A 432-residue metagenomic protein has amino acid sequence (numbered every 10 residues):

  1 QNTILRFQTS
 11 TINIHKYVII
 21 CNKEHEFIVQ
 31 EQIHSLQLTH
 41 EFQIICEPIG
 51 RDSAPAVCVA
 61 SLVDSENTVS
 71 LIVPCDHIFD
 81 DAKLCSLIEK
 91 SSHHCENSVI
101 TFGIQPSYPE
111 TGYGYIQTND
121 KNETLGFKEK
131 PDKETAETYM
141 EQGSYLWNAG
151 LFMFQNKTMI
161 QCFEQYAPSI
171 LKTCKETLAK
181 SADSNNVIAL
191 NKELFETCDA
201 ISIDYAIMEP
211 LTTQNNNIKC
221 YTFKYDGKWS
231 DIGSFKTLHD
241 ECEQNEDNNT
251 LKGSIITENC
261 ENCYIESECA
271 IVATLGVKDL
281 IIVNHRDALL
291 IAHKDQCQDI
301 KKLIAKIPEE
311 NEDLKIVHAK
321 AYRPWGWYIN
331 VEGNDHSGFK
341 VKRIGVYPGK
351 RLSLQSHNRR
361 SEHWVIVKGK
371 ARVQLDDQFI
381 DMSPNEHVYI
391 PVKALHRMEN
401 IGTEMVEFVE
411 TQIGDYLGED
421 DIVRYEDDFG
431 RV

Functional and structural regions predicted by a protein language model:
Q1-I72, I78-D80: Conserved N-terminal catalytic core of the sugar/cofactor nucleotidyltransferase
L38-Q43, E123, N216-I218: A short helix-to-beta-strand connector/capping loop
A60, D76, I116, Q155 (+2 more regions): Residue-level signal for inorganic ion chemistry
V73, I366, T411: Catalytic metal- and UDP-sugar-binding loop of GT-A-like glycosyltransferases, i.e., residues flanking the conserved
D81-L194: Conserved core of the sugar-phosphate nucleotidyltransferase
Q161-V388, H396, I401, D415-L417 (+1 more regions): Left-handed beta-helix
F408: Noncatalytic nucleic-acid binding interfaces
